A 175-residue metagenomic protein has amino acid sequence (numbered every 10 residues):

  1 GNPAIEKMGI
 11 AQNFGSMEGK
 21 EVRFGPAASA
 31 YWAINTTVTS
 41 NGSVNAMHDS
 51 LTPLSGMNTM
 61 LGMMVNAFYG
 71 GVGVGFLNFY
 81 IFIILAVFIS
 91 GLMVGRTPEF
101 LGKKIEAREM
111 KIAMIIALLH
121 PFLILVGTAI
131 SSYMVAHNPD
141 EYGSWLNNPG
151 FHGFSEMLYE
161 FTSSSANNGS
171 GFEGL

Functional and structural regions predicted by a protein language model:
G1-G19, V94-G127, S131-S132: Cytoplasmic juxtamembrane interface segments
N2-V74, E141-L175: P-loop potassium selectivity filter motif centered on the GYG triad
T36-T39, Y69, E106, G127 (+1 more regions): Hydrophobic/aromatic-lined pockets within catalytic cores
S43-K111: Long hydrophobic segments that form regular secondary structure
I81, L85, S90, V94 (+2 more regions): C-terminal catalytic subdomain
